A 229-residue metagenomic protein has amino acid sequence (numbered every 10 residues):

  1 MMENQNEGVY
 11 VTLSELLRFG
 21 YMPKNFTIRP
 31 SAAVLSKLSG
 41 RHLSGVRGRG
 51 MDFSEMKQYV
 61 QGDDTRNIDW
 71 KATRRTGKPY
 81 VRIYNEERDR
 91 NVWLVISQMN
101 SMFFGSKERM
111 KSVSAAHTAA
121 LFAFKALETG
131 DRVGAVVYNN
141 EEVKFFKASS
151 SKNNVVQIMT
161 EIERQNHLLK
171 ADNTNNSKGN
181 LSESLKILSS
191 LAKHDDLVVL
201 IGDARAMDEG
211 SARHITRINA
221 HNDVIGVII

Functional and structural regions predicted by a protein language model:
M2-G45, Q58-D63, A72, V81-H117 (+1 more regions): Exposed, interaction-prone extracellular/peripheral surfaces
D52: Detector for the canonical C2H2 zinc-finger "Cys2" submotif
T65-N67: N-terminal juxtadomain amphipathic helix that follows a signal peptide/anchor or precedes a small N-terminal auxiliary
